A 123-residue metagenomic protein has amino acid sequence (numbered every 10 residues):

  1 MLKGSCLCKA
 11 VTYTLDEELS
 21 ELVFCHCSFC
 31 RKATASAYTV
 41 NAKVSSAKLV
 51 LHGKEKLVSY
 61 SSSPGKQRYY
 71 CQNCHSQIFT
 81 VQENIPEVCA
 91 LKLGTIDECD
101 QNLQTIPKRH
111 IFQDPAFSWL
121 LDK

Functional and structural regions predicted by a protein language model:
M1-S5, A10-K123: A short Gly-Trp-Pro
